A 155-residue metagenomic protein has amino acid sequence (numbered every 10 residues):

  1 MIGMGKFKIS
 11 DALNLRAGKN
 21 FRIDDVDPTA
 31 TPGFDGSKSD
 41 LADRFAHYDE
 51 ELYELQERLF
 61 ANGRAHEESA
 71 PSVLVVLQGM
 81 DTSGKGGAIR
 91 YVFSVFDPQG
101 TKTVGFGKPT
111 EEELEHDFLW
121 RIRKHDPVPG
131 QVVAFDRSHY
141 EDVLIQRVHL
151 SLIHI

Functional and structural regions predicted by a protein language model:
I2-E51: Charged, amphipathic alpha-helical linker segments immediately N-terminal to NTP-binding catalytic cores
G63-P71: Phosphate-binding P-loop
L77-V92: Glycine-rich phosphate-binding P-loop
K85, E112-E115, E141-R147: Switch/connector loops and helix/strand junctions flanking conserved nucleotide-binding motifs in nucleotide-processing
S94-P98, E112, K124-V128: Conserved catalytic network of the ASCE P-loop NTPase/AAA+ motor domain
Q99-P109: Short beta-strand-centered segment that lines the nucleotide-binding/catalytic pocket of NTP-utilizing
G130-V132: Loop/turn-to-beta-strand initiation segments
I153-I155: Conserved small/polar residues in nucleotide/adenosyl-binding loops
